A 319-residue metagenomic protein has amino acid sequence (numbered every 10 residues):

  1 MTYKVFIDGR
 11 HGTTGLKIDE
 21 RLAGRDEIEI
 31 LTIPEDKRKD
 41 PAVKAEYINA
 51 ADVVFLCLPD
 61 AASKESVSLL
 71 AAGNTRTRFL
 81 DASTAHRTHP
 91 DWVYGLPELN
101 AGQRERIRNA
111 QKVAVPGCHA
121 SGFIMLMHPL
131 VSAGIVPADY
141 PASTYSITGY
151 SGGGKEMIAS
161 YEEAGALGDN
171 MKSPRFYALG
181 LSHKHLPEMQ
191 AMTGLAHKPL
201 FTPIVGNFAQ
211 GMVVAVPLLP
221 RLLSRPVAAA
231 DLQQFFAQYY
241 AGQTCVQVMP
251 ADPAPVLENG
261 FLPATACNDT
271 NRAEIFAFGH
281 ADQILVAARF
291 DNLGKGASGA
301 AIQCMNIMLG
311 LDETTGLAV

Functional and structural regions predicted by a protein language model:
M1-Y177, C267, F278-H280, T315: N-terminal Rossmann-like NAD(P) cofactor-binding subdomain of oxidoreductases, focused on the glycine-rich
G9, T13, C118-M125, G180-P187 (+4 more regions): Conserved active-site and cofactor/substrate-binding residues in soluble primary-metabolism enzymes
K17, E65, M125, P129 (+4 more regions): Alpha-helical scaffold segments in soluble metabolic enzymes
A23, E27, S132-V136, A191-L195 (+4 more regions): Generic secondary-structure signature for well-ordered alpha-helical cores
L31, L200-T202, M249: General small-molecule cofactor/ligand-binding pocket signal
Y177-L181, I204-N207, P263-C267: Short Gly/Pro-enriched turn/cap motifs at secondary-structure boundaries
S182-A209, V213-A215: Oxyanion-binding "anion nests"
P217-V319: C-terminal active-site/capping subdomain that shapes the small-molecule cofactor and substrate pocket of enzyme
